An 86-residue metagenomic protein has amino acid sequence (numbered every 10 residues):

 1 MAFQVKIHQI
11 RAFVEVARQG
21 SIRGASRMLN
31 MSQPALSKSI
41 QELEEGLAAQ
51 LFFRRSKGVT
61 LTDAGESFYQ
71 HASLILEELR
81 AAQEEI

Functional and structural regions predicted by a protein language model:
K6-Q9, Q33, G65: The N-cap/first-turn positions of alpha helices within or immediately adjacent to helix-turn-helix DNA-binding domains
Q9-V16, F68: Short alpha-helical "packing" element that flanks the helix-turn-helix/winged-helix DNA-binding module
V14-S32: Short helix-boundary/capping micro-motifs
S21-I22, I40, R54: Helix-turn-helix DNA-binding elements, focusing on the entry/boundary residues of the two helices that contact DNA
R27-M28, E45, E66: Alpha-helical residues within the helix-turn-helix
E44-L61: A short LG(V/I)-centered, amphipathic sequence patch enriched for acidic residue(s) preceding the LG motif
G46-L47, F68-I86: Alpha-helical linker/hinge and terminal dimerization helices associated with HTH transcriptional regulators
